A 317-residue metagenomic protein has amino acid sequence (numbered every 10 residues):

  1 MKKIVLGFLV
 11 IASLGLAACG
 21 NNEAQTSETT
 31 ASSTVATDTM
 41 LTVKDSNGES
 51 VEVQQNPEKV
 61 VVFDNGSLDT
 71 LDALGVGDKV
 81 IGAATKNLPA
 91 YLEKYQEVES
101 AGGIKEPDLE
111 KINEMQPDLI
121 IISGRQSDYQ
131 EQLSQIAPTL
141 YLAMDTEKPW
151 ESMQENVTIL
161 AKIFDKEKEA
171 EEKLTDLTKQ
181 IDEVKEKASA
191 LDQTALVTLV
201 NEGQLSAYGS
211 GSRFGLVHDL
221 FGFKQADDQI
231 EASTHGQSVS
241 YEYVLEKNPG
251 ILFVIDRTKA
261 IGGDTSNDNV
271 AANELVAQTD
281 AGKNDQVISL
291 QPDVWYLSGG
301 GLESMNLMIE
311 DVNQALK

Functional and structural regions predicted by a protein language model:
K3-F8, C19-G66, K168-L196, R257-S266 (+3 more regions): Bacterial Sec-exported substrate-binding components of ABC uptake systems
D45-G48, N87, A101-L109, E231-S240: Short helix-initiation/N-cap motifs at beta->coil->alpha
K59-K111: A short, structured surface patch at a secondary-structure boundary
K86-P89, S206-G236, P292: Alpha-helical, coiled-coil/dimerization segments enriched in small aliphatic residues
Q116-I122, P138, V244, N248-L252: Proline-aspartate-enriched helix->loop->beta-strand connector
P138-N201, Q286, S298-K317: Extracytoplasmic substrate-binding proteins
G250-K317: Structured C-terminal subdomain patch of bacterial secreted/periplasmic proteins
